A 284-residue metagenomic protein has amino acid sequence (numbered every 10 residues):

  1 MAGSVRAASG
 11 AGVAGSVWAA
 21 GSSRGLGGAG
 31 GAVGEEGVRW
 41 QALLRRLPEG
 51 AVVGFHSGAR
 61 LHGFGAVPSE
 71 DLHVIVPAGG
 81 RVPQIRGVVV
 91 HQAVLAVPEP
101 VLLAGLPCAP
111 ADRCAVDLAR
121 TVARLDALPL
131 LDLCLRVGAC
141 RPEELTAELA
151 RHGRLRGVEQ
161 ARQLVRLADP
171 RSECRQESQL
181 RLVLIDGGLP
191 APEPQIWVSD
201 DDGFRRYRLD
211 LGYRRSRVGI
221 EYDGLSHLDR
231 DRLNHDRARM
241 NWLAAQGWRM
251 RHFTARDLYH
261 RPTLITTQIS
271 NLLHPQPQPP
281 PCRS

Functional and structural regions predicted by a protein language model:
M1-E159, E193, H274-S284: Short gly/ser-rich loop at a beta-strand->alpha-helix junction or flexible surface loop bordering the NTP-binding
L135-S284: Surface segments flanking catalytic/ligand-binding clefts of nucleic-acid enzymes
